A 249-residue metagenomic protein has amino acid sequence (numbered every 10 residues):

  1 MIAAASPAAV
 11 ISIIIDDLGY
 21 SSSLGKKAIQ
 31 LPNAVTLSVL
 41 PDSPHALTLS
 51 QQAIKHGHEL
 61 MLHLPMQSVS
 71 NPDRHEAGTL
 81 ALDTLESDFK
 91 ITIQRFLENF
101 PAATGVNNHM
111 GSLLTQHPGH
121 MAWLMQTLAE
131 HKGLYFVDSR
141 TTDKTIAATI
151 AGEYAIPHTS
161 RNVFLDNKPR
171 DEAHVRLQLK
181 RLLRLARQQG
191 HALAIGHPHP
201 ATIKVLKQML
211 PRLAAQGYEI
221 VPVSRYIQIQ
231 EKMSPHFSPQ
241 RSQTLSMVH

Functional and structural regions predicted by a protein language model:
M1-A9, R176-K180, G217-I220, S224-I227: Terminal interaction modules at protein C-ends
S6-P72: Active-site beta->alpha N-cap acidic-glycine motif
I11-I15, V35-L37, H58-L64, V106-N108 (+4 more regions): Hydrophobic faces of well-ordered beta-strands that scaffold small-molecule active sites in alpha/beta enzyme cores
L18, L37-D42, N107-H117, A129-D143: Catalytic beta/alpha-barrel core
L31-A34, G57-H58, T127-L134, G152-T159: Glycine-enriched alpha-helix->loop->beta-strand junction motifs that scaffold or abut catalytic
H75-E98, T115-H120, T149-R187: Alpha-helical scaffold elements lining the catalytic groove of polysaccharide deacetylases
Q94-L114, I195: Active-site groove signature of glycoside hydrolases
L128-D138, T142, P198-H249: C-terminal domain-boundary segment and adjacent tail
